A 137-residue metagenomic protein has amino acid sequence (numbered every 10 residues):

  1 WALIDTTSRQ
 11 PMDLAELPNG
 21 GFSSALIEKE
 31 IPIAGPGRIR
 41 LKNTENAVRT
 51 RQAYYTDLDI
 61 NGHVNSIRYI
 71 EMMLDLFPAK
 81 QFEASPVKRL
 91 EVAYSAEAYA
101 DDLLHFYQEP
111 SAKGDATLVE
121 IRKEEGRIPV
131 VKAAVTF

Functional and structural regions predicted by a protein language model:
W1-I31, A98-A100, E109-F137: HotDog/MaoC-like acyl-thioester-processing domains
A2, T50-Y54, A93, T136: Generic structural detector for well-ordered beta-strands
D5-P86: Hot-dog-fold acyl-thioester-processing enzymes
M72-P110, A116, V131-T136: Hydrophobic beta-strand-centered segment that forms part of the acyl-chain substrate-binding groove
